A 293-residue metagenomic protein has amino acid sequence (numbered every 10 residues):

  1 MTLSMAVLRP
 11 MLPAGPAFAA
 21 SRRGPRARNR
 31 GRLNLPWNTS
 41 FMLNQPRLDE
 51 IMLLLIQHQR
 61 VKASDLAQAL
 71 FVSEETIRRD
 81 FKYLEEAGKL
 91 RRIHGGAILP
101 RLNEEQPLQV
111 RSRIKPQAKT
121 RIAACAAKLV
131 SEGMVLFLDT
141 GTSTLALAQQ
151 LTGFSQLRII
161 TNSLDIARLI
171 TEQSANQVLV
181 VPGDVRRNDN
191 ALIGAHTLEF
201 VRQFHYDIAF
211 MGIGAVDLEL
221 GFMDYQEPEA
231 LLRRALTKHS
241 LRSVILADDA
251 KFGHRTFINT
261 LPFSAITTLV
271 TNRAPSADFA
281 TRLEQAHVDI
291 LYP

Functional and structural regions predicted by a protein language model:
M1-F41: Short, intrinsically disordered or compositionally biased N-terminal tails of bacterial proteins
L12, S21, N29-R30, W37 (+5 more regions): Residues at secondary-structure transition points
N29-T140, A148-F154, I160, L164 (+1 more regions): HTH-adjacent hinge/linker in prokaryotic transcriptional regulators
L33-P46, M52-L53, Q57-S64, F71 (+2 more regions): Conserved phosphate- and dinucleotide-binding cores of soluble alpha/beta proteins, encompassing both enzyme active
T144: Conserved SAM/SAH-binding loop
R158-I159, I208: A residue-level structural signature of the nucleotidyltransferase/glycosyltransferase Rossmann-like core
